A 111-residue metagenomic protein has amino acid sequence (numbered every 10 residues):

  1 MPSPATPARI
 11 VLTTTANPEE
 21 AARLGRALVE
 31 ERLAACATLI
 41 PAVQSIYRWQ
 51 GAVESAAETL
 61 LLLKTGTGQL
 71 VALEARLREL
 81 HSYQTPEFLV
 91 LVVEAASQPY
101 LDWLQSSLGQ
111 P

Functional and structural regions predicted by a protein language model:
M1-P111: Positively charged, small/polar-rich N-terminal and surface patches that mediate targeting and assembly and bind
